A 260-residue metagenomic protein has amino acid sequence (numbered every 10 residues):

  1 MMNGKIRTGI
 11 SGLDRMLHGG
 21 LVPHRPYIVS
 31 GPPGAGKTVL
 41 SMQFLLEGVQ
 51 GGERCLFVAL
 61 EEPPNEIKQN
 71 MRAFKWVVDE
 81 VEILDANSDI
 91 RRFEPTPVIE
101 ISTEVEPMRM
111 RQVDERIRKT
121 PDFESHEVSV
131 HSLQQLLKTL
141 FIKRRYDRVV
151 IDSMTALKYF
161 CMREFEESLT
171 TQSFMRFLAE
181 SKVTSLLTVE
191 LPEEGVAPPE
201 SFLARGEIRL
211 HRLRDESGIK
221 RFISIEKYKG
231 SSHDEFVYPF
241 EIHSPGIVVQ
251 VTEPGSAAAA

Functional and structural regions predicted by a protein language model:
T8-G20: Pre-Walker A adenine-sensing motif
P26-S30: Short hydrophobic/aromatic beta-strand immediately N-terminal to the Walker A/P-loop
P32-A35, V39-D114: Conserved P-loop
F57-V58, R148-D152, E180-E190: Structural recognition of the conserved hydrophobic beta-strand(s) that form the central parallel beta-sheet of P-loop
E61-N65, A73, N87-R92, T155-A156 (+4 more regions): Conserved nucleotide-binding/hydrolysis micro-motifs of P-loop NTPases
F93-A179: Phosphate-binding/switch loop-helix module in NTP-utilizing enzymes
V183-P245: Phosphate-binding/switch region of NTP-binding enzymes
